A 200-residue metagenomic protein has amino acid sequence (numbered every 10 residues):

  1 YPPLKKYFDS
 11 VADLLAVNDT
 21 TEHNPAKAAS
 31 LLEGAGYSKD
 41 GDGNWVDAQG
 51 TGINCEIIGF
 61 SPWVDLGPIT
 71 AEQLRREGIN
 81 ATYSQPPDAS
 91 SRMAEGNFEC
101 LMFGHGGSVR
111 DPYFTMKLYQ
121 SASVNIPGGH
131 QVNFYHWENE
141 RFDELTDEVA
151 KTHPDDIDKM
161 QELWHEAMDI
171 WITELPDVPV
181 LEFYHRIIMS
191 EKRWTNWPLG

Functional and structural regions predicted by a protein language model:
Y1-D13, A26-A29, S61-A71, M93-G200: Detector for C-terminal structural segments
L15-D19: Hydrophobic alpha-helical membrane-insertion segments
E22-E56: Immediate post-signal peptide segment of exported/extracytoplasmic ligand-binding proteins
S38-D42, I79-Q85, D177-P179: Acidic/polar loop patches that form or flank catalytic/metal-binding clefts of enzymes that bind anionic ligands
T51-F60, A81-S84: Short, well-ordered beta-strand elements
I69-N80: Short alpha-helix C-terminal cap/hinge motif
Y83-A94: Short helix-initiation/N-cap motifs at beta->coil->alpha
